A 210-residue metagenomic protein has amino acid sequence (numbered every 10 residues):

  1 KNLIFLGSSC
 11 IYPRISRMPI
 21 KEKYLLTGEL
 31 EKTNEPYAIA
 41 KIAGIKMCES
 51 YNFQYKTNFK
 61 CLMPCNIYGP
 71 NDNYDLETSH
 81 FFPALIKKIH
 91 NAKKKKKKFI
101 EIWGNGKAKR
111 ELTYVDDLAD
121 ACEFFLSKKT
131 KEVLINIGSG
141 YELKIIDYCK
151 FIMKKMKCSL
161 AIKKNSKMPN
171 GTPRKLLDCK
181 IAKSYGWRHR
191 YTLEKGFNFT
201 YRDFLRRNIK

Functional and structural regions predicted by a protein language model:
K1-N73, F199-R202, K210: N-terminal Rossmann-like NAD(P)+-binding domain of SDR-like oxidoreductases, especially those catalyzing
I15-M18, D72-E77, Y148-C149, R174-K175: Short aromatic-enriched loop/helix-cap "lid" or pocket-rim segments at secondary-structure transitions that line
P19-K23, T78-H80, A119, M153: Glycine-rich, phosphate-binding/catalytic loops in enzymes
N34-Y37, C65-H80, G104-D116, S139-Y141: Glycine-rich "substrate-gating" loop/helix at the edge of Rossmann-like oxidoreductase active sites
I42-E49, F82-K87, A119-D120, I146: Conserved active-site helix of classical SDR/Rossmann-fold NAD(P)-dependent CH-OH oxidoreductases
E49-Q54, I86-H90, S127: Alpha-helical segments that scaffold the active site and NAD(P)H-binding pocket of short-chain dehydrogenase/reductase
N91-K210: C-terminal substrate-binding subdomain of Rossmann-fold SDR/epimerase-dehydratase oxidoreductases
